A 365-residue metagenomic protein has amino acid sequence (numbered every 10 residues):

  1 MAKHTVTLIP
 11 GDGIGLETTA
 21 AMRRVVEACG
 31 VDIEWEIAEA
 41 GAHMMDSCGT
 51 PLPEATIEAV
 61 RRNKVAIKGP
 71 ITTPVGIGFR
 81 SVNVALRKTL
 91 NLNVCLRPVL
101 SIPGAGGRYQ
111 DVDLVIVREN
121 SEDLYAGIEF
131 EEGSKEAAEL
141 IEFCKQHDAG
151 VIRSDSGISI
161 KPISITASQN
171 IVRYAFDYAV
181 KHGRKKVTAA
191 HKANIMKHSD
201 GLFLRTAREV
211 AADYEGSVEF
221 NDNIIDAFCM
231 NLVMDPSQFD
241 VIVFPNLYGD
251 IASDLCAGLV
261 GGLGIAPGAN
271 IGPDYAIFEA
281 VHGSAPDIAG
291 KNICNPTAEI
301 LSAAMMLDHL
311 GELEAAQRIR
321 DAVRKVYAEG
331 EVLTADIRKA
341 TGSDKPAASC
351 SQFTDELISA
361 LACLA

Functional and structural regions predicted by a protein language model:
A2-V6: Extreme N-terminal starter segment of soluble prokaryotic enzymes
T7-A28, E139-I225: Glycine-rich phosphate/diphosphate-binding loop of Rossmann-like nucleotide-binding domains
D12-G15, K64, V117, A175 (+4 more regions): Buried hydrophobic positions in well-ordered alpha/beta secondary-structure cores of metabolic enzymes
M22, A207, E299-L307, L357: Buried hydrophobic packing segments
D32-E54, L232: N-terminal beta-loop-helix "entrance" segment that forms/cooperates in small-molecule cofactor or anionic ligand
I33-I37, H182-H191, E215-N223, E312-R320 (+1 more regions): Flexible, glycine/charged-enriched surface loops at secondary-structure junctions
A42-M44, N231-V332: Glycine-rich phosphate/nucleotide-binding loop
D46-C144, G157-S159, L247: N-terminal glycine-rich phosphate/adenylate-binding segment common to multiple enzyme folds
